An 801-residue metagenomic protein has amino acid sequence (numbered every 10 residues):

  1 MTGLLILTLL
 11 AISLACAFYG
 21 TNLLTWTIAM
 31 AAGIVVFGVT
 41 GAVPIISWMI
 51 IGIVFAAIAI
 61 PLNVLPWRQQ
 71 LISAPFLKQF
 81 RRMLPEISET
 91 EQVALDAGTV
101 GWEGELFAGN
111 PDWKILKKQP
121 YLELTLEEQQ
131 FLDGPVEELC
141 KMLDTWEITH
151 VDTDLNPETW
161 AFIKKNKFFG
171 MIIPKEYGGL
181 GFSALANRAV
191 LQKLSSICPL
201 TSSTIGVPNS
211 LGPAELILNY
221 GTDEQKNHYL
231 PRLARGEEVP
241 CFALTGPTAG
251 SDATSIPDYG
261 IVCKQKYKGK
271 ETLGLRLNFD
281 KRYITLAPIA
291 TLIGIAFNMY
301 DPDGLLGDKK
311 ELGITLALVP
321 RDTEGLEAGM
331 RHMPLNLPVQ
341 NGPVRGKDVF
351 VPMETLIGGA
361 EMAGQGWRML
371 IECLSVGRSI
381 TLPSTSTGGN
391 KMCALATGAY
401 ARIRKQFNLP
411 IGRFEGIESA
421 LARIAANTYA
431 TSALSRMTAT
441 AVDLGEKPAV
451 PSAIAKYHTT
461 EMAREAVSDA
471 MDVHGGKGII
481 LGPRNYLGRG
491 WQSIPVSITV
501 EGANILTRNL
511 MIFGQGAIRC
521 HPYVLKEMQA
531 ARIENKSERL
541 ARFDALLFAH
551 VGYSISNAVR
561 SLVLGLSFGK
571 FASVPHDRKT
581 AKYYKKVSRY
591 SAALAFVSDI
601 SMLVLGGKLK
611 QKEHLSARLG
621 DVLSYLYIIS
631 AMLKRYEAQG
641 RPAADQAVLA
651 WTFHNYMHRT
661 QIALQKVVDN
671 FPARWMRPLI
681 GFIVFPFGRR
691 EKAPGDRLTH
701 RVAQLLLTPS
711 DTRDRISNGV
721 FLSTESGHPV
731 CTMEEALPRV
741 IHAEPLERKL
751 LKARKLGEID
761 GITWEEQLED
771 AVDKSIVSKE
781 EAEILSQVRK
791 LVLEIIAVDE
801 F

Functional and structural regions predicted by a protein language model:
I6-A15, W26-F37, S47-P208, E215 (+4 more regions): Amphipathic, small/basic residue-rich leader segments at the start of a protein or domain
K270-L326: A short core secondary-structure module
E324-F350: Flexible, small-/acidic-enriched active-site or ligand-binding loops
P343-R378, L395-G412, N557-A581, Y590-K610: A glycine-rich, basic-preceded beta-loop-alpha segment at the flavin cofactor/substrate interface of flavin-utilizing
G416-D443, M471, L626-R635: Loop-to-helix element that buttresses phosphate recognition and phosphoryl-transfer chemistry
E446-G478, A647, F653-M657: Charged, glycine-rich active-site and insertion segments that engage polyanionic ligands
V467-W491, V667-I680: A glycine-biased, small/acidic residue-tolerant capping/turn segment at secondary-structure junctions
A549-F801: C-terminal amphipathic alpha-helical interaction region
